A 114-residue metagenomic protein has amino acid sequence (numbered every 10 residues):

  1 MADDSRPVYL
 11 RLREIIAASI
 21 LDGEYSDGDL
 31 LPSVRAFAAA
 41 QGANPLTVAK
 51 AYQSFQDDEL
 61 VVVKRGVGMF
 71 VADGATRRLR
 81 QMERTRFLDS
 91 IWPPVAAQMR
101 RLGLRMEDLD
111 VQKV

Functional and structural regions predicted by a protein language model:
M1-L30, A36, M82, R86-V114: Extreme N-terminal segment that seeds HTH/winged-HTH DNA-binding domains in transcriptional regulators
G23, G28, E59, G66-G68: Glycine-centered flexibility sites
L30-V63: N-terminal helix-turn-helix
S33, V67-D73: Minor-groove-contacting beta-hairpin "wing" of winged helix-turn-helix DNA-binding domains
S54-D58, G74, D108-L109: Short alpha-helical linear motifs
T76-Q81: Short, charged/polar, Gly/Pro-enriched secondary-structure boundary elements
